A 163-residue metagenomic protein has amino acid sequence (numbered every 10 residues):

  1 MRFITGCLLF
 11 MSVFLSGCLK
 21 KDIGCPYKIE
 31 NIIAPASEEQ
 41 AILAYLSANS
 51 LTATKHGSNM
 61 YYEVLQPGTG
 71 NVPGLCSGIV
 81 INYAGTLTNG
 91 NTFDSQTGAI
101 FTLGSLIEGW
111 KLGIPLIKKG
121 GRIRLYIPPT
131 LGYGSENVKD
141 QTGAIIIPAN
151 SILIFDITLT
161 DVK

Functional and structural regions predicted by a protein language model:
M1-C18: Sec-dependent bacterial lipoprotein signal peptides
C18-K163: Cross-family detector of peptidyl-prolyl cis-trans isomerase
